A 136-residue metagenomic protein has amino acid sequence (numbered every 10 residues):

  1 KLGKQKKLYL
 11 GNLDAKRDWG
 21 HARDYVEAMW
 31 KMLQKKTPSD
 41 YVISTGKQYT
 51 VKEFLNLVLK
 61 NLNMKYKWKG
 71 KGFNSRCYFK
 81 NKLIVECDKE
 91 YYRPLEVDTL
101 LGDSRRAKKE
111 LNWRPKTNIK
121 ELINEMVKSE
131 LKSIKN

Functional and structural regions predicted by a protein language model:
K1-N136: C-terminal substrate-binding subdomain of Rossmann-fold SDR/epimerase-dehydratase oxidoreductases
